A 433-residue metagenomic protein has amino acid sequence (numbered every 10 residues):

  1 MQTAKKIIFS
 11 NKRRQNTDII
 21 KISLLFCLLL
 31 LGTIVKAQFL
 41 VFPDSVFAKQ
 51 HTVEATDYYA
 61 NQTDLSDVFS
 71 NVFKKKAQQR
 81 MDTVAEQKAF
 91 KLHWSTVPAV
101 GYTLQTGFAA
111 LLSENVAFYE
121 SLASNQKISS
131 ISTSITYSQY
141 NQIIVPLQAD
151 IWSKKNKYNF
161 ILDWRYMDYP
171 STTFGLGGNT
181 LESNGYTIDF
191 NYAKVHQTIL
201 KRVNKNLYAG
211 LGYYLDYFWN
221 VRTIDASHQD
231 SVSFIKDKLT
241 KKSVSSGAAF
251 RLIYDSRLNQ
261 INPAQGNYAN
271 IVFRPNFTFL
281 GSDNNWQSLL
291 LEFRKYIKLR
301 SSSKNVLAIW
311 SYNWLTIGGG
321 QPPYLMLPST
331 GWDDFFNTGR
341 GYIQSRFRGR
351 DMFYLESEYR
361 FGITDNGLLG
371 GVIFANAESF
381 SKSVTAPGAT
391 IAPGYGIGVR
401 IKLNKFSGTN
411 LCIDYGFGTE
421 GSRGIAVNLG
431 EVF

Functional and structural regions predicted by a protein language model:
M1-S45: Bacterial Sec-dependent N-terminal signal peptides
F39-I161, K238-A264, D334, I363-G370 (+3 more regions): Outer-membrane beta-barrel initiation region
F39-K76, M81-D82, D163-R165, S171-S301 (+2 more regions): Transmembrane beta-strand segments of outer-membrane beta-barrel domains in Gram-negative and organellar OMPs
E86-S95, V100-V244, R346, T409-C412 (+1 more regions): Gram-negative/organellar outer-membrane beta-barrel architecture
T96-P98, I131-I135, F160-W164, A209-L211 (+8 more regions): Membrane-embedded beta-strand positions of outer-membrane beta-barrel proteins
N220, I224-S246, S302-K304, P328-D333 (+3 more regions): Outer-membrane beta-barrel transmembrane domain signature
A249-F250, G396-I401, F406, S422-F433: Outer-membrane beta-barrel "beta-signal"
N259-T364, L369: C-terminal outer-membrane beta-barrel translocator/porin domains of Gram-negative envelope proteins and their
